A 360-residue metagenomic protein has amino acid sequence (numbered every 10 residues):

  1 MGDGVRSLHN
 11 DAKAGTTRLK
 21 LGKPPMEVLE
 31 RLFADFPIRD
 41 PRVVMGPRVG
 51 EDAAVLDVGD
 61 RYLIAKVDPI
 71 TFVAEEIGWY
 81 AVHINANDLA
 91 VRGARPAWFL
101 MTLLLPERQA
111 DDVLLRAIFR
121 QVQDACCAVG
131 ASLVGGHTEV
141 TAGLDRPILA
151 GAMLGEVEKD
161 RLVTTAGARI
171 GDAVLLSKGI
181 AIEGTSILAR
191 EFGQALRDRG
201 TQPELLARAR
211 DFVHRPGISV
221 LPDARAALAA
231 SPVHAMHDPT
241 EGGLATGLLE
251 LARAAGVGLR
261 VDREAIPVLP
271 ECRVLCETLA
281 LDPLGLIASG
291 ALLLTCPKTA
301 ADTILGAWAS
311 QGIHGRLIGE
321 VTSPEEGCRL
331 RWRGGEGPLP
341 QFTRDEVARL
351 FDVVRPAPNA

Functional and structural regions predicted by a protein language model:
G2-S7, T16-E30, A309-A360: Acidic, Ser/Thr/Pro-rich beta/coil linker or hinge segments at domain junctions
G2-V91, F342: N-terminal glycine-rich phosphate/pyrophosphate-binding loops that anchor nucleotide-derived ligands and cofactors
V43-M45, A53-A54, N87-A90, V122-D124 (+8 more regions): A generic local secondary-structure boundary/capping motif
M45-R48, T240, G258-P267, G285-I287 (+1 more regions): Beta-strand->loop->alpha-helix junctions that form or flank phosphate-binding loops in nucleotide-handling enzymes
D57-I70, R95-L196, E320: Glycine-rich anion-binding loops of enzyme active sites
A74-L100, A117-A128, P222-A226, T246-E250: Small-aliphatic-rich amphipathic alpha-helix that forms the alpha element of a beta-alpha
P106-A110, D211-A288: Active-site-proximal betaalpha loop/short-helix elements that scaffold phosphoryl/nucleotidyl transfer chemistry
C296-D302: Helix N-cap motif at beta-to-alpha junctions
